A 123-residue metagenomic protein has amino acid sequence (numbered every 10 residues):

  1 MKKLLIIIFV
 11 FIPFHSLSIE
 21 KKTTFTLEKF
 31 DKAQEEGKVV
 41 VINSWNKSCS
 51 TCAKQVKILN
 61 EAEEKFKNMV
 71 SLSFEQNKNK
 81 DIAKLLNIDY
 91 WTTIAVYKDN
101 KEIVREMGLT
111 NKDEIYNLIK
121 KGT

Functional and structural regions predicted by a protein language model:
L4-P13: Sec-dependent N-terminal signal peptides
L17-E36, K120-T123: N-terminal leader/targeting and pre-domain segments
Q34-K47: Short active-site neighborhood of thiol/selenol oxidoreductases, capturing the structured segment around
S44, C49-C52, I94: The canonical Cys-X-X-Cys-His
S44, E63, K67-D81: Thiol-based oxidoreductase modules, predominantly thioredoxin-like and allied folds used for disulfide exchange
T51-K65: Typically the conserved alpha-helix immediately C-terminal to a functionally engaged Cys/Sec in thioredoxin-like
L86-A95: Structural micro-motif
K98-T123: Non-catalytic, surface beta->alpha helical segment in thiol-disulfide oxidoreductase systems
